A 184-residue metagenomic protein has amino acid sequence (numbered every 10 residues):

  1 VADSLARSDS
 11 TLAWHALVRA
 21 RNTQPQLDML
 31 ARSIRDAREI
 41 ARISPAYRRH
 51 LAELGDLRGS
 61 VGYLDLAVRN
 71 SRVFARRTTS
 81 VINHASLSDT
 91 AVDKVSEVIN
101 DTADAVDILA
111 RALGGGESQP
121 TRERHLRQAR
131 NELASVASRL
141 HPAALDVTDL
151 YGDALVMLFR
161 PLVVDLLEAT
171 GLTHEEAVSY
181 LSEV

Functional and structural regions predicted by a protein language model:
V1-R42, L57: Non-transmembrane accessory domains of multi-pass membrane transporters/channels
V18, M29-L30, Y47, L51 (+2 more regions): General N-terminal targeting signals
A20, H50-L57, V61: Pore-lining and gate-forming transmembrane alpha-helices of multi-pass membrane transport proteins
R35-E53, V81-A85: Conserved catalytic-core motifs characterized by acidic clusters
D56-V184: Soluble C-terminal extramembrane regulatory/interaction domains of multi-pass membrane proteins
